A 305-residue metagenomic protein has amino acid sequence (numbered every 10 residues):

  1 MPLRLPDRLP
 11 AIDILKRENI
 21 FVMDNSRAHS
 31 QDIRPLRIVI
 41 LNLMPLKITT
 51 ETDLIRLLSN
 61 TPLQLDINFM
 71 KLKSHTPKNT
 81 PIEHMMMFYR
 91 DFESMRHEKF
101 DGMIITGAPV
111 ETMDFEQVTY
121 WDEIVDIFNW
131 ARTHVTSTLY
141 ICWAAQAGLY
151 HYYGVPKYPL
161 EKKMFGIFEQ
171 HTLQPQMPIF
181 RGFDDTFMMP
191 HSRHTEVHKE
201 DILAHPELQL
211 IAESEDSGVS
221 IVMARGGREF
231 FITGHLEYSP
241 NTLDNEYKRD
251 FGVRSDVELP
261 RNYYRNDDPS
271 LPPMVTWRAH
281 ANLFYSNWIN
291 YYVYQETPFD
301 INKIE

Functional and structural regions predicted by a protein language model:
M1-S74, Y89, E93-M95, K99 (+1 more regions): Amide-donor transfer/coupling interface in amidating biosynthetic enzymes
D53-I55, H84, Q117-Y120, Y153-P156 (+2 more regions): Short, glycine/charged-enriched secondary-structure capping and boundary segments
K73-M86: N-terminal beta-loop-helix "entrance" segment that forms/cooperates in small-molecule cofactor or anionic ligand
G102: Short, Asp-centered acidic motifs that coordinate Mg2+ and/or phosphate in catalytic or ligand-binding sites
I105-Q174: Cysteine-nucleophile active-site neighborhood
